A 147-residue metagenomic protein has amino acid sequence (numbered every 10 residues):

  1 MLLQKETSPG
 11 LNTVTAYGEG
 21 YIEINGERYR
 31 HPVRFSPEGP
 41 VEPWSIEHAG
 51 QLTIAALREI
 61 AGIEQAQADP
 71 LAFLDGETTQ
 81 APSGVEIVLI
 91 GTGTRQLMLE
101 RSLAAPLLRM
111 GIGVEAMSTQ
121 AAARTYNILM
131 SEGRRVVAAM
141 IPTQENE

Functional and structural regions predicted by a protein language model:
M1-H48: N-terminal, charge-rich interaction modules
E19, R30-P32, V85-E86, R134-V137: Short, surface-exposed beta-edge/turn micro-motifs
I24, R30, R95-L97, V137: Short, electropositive, low-hydrophobicity segments enriched in small/polar residues
R28, R34, L99-R101, I141: Ubiquitous "structural anchor" signal
S36, I90-G91, A138-P142: Short beta-strand segments
V41, R95-Q96, Q144: Glycine-rich nucleotide phosphate-binding loop and flanking beta-alpha elements of Rossmann-like dinucleotide-binding
G50-R134: Feature captures the catalytic cores and cofactor-binding loops of soluble hydro-lyases/lyases that act on carboxylate
S131-E145: A polyampholytic, Gly/Pro-enriched intrinsically disordered region
